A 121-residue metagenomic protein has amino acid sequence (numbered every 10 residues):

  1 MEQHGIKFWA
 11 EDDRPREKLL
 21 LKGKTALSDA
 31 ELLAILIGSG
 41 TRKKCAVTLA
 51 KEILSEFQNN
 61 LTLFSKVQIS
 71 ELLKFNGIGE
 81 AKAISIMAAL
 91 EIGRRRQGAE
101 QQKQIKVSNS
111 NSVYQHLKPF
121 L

Functional and structural regions predicted by a protein language model:
M1-E71: Long, highly charged, low-complexity intrinsically disordered interaction regions that mediate electrostatic DNA/RNA
L32-S39, I84, A88-E91, R95: Short, hydrophobic/amphipathic alpha-helical patches that form generic packing surfaces within helical domains
G40-A50, E91-Q102: Short amphipathic alpha-helical segments at helix boundaries and their inter-helical linkers
F75: Acidic-histidine catalytic/liganding microenvironments
Q97-Q115: Long, charged amphipathic helices and adjacent flexible linkers at domain junctions
L117-L121: Histidine/lysine/aspartate-rich catalytic loop segments that bind and position anionic ligands
